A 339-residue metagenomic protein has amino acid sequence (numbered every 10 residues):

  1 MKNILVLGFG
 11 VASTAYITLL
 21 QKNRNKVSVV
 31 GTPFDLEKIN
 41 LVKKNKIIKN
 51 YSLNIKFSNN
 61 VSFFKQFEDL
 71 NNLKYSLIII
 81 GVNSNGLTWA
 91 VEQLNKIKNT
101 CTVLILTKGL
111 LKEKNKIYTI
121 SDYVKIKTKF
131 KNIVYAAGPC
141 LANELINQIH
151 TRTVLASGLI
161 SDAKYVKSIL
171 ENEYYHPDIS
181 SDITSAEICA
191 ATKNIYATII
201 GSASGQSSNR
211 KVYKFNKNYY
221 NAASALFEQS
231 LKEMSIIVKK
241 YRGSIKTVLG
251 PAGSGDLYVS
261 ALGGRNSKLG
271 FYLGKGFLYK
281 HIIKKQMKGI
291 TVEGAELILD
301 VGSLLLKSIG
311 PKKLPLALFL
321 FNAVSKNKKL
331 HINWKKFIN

Functional and structural regions predicted by a protein language model:
M1-I55, N60-K65, N72: NAD(P)+-binding Rossmann beta1-loop-alpha1 motif at the extreme N-terminus of oxidoreductases
I4, N25-V27, C101, K131-I133 (+1 more regions): Hydrophobic anchor at the start of a short beta-strand that flanks the dinucleotide cofactor-binding loop
G10, T14, L36, F64 (+11 more regions): Electropositive phosphate-/nucleotide-binding environments in soluble metabolic enzymes
F57, I183, K193, I200-G201 (+4 more regions): NAD(P)-dependent Rossmann-like dehydrogenase/reductase catalytic/cofactor-binding core
F57-D69, L73-H150, V166: Rossmann-like NAD(P)(H) cofactor-binding subdomain of soluble oxidoreductases
I105, N132-A137, P177-S181, L314-L316: General beta-strand structural signal in soluble alpha/beta enzymes
K127-N132, H150-K246: Internal alpha-helical scaffold of NAD(P)-dependent oxidoreductase catalytic cores
